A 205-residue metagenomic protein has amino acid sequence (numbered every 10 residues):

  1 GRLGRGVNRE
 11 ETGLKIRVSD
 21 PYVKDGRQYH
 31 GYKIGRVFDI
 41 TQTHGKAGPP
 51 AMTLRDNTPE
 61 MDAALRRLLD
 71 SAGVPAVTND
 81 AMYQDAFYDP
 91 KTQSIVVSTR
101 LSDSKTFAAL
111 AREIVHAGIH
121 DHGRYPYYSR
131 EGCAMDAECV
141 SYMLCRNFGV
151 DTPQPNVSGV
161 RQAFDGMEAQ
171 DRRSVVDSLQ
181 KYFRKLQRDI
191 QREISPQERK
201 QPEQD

Functional and structural regions predicted by a protein language model:
G1-D205: N-terminal accessory/interface modules of nucleic-acid-binding and processing proteins
